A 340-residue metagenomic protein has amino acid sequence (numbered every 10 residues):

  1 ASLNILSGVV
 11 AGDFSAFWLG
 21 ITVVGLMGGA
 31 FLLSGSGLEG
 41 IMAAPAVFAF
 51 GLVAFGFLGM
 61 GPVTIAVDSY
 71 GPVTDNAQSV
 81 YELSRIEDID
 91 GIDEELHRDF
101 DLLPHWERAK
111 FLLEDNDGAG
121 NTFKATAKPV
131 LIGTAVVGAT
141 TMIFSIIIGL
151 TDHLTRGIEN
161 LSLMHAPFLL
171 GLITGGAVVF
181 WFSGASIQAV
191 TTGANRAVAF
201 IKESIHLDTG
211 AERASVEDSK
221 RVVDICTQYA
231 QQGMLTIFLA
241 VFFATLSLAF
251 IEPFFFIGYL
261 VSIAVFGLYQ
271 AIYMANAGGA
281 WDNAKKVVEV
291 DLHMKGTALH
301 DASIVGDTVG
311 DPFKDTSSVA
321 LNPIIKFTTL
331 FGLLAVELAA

Functional and structural regions predicted by a protein language model:
A1-A340: Hydrophobic packing and interface segments
